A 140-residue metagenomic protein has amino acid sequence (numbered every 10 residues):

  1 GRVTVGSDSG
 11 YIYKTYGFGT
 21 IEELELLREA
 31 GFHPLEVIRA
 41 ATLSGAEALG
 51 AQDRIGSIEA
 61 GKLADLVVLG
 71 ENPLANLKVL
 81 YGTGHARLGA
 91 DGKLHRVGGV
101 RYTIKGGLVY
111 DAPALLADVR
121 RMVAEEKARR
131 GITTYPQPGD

Functional and structural regions predicted by a protein language model:
G1-P73: His/Asp/Glu-enriched, well-ordered alpha-helical/loop segment that forms or immediately abuts the divalent-metal
G31-P34, H95-G99, R130-T133, Q137-G139: Short, surface-exposed, polar/charged, turn-prone segments marking secondary-structure boundaries
T42-G45, R87-A90, P138: Intrinsically disordered, low-complexity segments enriched in polar/charged residues with Gly/Pro, especially when
G56-A60, G82, I132: Juxtamembrane/interface motifs at transmembrane-helix termini
L63-L116, R120: C-terminal cap of metal-dependent C-N hydrolases
P113-D140: Intein/HINT protein-splicing elements and their conserved insertion hotspots or analogous self-processing inserts
